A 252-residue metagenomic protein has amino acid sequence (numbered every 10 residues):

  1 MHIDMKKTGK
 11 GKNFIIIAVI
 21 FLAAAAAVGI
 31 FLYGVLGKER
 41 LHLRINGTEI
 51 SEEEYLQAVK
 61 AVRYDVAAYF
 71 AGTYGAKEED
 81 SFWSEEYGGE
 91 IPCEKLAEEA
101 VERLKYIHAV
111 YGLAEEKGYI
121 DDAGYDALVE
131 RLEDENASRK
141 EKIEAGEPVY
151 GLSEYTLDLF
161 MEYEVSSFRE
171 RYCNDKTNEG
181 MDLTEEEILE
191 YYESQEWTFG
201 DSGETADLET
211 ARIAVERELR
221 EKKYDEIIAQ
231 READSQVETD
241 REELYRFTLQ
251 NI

Functional and structural regions predicted by a protein language model:
M1-A58, C93-A97, V215, K223 (+1 more regions): Gram-positive cell-envelope targeting signals
T8-K10, Q57-A67, K105, V129-I143 (+3 more regions): Charged, low-complexity, helix-prone segments enriched in Lys/Glu/Asp/Gln
I15-I16, S84-G89, E164-S167: Short amphipathic alpha-helical segments, especially helix-boundary/capping motifs
G34-Y155: N-terminal targeting/tethering segments
K38-T73, H108-A114, M161-N174, I188-T198 (+4 more regions): FKBP-type peptidyl-prolyl cis-trans isomerase
Y74-S84, G146, E190, W197-E209 (+1 more regions): Flexible coil/linker segments and helix-coil junctions enriched in charged and small residues
I91-H108, D122-D126, Y155-Y163, E179-E186 (+3 more regions): Soluble non-cytosolic domains of exported or imported proteins
V149-G151, N174-T205, K222-E242, R246-I252: Acidic/polar surface patches and capping/hinge elements
